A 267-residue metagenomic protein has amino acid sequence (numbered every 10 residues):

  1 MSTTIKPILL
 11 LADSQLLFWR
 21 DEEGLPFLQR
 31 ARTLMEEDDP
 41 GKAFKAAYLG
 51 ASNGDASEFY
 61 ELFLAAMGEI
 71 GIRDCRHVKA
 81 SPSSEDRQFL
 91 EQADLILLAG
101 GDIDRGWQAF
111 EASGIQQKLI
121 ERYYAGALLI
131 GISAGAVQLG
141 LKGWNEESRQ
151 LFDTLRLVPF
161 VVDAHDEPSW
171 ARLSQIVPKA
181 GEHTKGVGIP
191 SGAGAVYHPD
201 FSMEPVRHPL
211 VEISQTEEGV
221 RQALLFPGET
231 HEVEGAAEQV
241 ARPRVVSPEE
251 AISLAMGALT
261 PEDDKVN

Functional and structural regions predicted by a protein language model:
S2-G41, G50, G54-E61, A65 (+1 more regions): C-terminal and late-domain segments of enzyme folds
L10, L95-A99, I130-G131, V161-V162: Structural motif
F44, D94, P159: Conserved acidic residues
L62-C75: Short helix-loop-beta junction
R73-R87: A short, well-structured beta->alpha microelement
Q88-F89, T154: Structural alpha-helical scaffold elements that stabilize or flank donor/cofactor-binding regions in carbohydrate
L90-E91, Y123: A short, aliphatic-rich alpha-helical micro-motif
R105-E111, I115-R172: Class I SAM-dependent methyltransferase SAM-binding "motif I" and its flanking Rossmann-like core
